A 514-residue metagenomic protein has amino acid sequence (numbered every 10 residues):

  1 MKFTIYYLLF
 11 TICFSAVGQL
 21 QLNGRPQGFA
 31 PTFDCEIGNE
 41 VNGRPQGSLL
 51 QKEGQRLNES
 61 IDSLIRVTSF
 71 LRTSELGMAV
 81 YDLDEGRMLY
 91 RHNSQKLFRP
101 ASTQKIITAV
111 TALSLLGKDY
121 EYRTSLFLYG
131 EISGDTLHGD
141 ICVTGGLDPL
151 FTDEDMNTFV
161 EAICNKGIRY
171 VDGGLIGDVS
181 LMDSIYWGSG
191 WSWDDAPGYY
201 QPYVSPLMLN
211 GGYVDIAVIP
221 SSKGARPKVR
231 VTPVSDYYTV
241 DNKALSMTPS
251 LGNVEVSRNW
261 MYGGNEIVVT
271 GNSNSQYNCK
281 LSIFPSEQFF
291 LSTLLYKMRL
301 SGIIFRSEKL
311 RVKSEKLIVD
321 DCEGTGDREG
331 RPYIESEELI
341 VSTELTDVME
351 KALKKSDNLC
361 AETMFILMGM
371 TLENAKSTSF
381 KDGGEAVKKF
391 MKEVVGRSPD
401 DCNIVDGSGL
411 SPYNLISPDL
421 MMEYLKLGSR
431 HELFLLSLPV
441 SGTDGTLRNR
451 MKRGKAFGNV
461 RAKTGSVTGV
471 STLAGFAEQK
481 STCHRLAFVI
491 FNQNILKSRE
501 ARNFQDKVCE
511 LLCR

Functional and structural regions predicted by a protein language model:
M1-G28, T32-K52, S307-V319, E323-I334: Short, basic, low-complexity termini and linkers enriched in Ser/Thr/Gly/Pro that act as targeting/leader peptides
C35, K52, S63-V67, L115-P399: Conserved serine DD-peptidase/penicillin-binding transpeptidase domain and beta-lactam-recognizing active-site
C35, L50-E85, Y90-K96, N157 (+2 more regions): Beta-lactamase-like hydrolase cores
V67, L89-H92, K355, F365-R514: Small-residue-rich helix-loop
M78-V80, T124-L126, A474: Short beta-strand scaffold segments in enzyme catalytic cores
G86, K105-A112, L175, L207 (+5 more regions): Residue-level preference for non-acidic, small/hydrophobic
R91-T111, L115: Short active-site loop at a secondary-structure junction that contains or immediately precedes the catalytic residue(s)
K96, L147-P149, Q493-L496: A generic structural motif
